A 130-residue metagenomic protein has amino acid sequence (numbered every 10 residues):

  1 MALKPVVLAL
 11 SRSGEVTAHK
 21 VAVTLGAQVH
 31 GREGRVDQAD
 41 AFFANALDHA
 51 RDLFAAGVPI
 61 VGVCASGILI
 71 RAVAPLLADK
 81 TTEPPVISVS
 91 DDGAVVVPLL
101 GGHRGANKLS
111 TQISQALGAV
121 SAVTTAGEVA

Functional and structural regions predicted by a protein language model:
M1-R35: N-terminal basic/disordered segments at the start of proteins
S13, A65-I68, G127: Short glycine-rich anion-binding loops that position phosphate/pyrophosphate groups of nucleotides and phosphorylated
L25, L77, T81, S114-L117 (+1 more regions): Structural signal for hydrophobic packing residues in well-ordered secondary-structure cores of soluble enzyme domains
Q28-E33, F43, V61-C64, S88 (+1 more regions): General beta-strand structural signal in soluble alpha/beta enzymes
V29-L53: N-terminal beta-loop-helix "entrance" segment that forms/cooperates in small-molecule cofactor or anionic ligand
H49-N107: Glycine/small-residue-rich interface belts in oligomeric ring/scaffold proteins and their assembly partners
V89-L100, L117-A130: Internal, active-site/partner-interface "lid" segment
A106-Q115: A polyampholytic, Gly/Pro-enriched intrinsically disordered region
